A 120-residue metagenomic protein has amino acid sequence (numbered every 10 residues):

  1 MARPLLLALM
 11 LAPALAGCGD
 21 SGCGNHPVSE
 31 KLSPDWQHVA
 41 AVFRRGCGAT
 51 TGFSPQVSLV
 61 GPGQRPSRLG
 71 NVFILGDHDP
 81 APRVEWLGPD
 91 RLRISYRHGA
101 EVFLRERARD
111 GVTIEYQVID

Functional and structural regions predicted by a protein language model:
M1-L6: Bacterial N-terminal signal peptides that target proteins for export
L7-L11: Hydrophobic helical h-region of N-terminal Sec-dependent signal peptides in bacterial secretory/periplasmic proteins
A16-G17: C-terminal motif of bacterial Sec signal peptides marking the signal peptidase cleavage site
S21, W36, V72, H78-P80 (+1 more regions): Short linear motifs in intrinsically disordered/low-complexity regions
S21-L59: N-terminal secretory signal peptides
P27, T50-L69, V102-D120: A signal for specific C-terminal beta-sheet/loop modules enriched in small/flexible residues with GP/PG/PP motifs
G46-D90: Mature extracytoplasmic domains of secretory-pathway proteins
G76-D120: Acidic, small-residue rich beta-repeat scaffolds with periodic aromatic anchors
